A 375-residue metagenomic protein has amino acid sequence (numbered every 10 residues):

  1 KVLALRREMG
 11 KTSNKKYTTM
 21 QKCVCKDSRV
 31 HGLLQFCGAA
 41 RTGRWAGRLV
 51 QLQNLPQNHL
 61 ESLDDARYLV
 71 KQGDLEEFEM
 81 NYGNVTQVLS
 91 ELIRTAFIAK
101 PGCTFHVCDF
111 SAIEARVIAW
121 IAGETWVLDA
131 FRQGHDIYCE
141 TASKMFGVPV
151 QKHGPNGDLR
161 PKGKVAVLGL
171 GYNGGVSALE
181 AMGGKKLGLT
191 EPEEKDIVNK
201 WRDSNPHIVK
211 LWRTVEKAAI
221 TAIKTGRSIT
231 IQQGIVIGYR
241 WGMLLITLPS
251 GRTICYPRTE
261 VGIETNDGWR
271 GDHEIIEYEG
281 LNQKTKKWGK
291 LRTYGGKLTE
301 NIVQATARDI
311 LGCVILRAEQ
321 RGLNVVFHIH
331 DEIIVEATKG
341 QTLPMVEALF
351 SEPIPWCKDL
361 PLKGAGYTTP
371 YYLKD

Functional and structural regions predicted by a protein language model:
K1-D375: Conserved catalytic core of nucleotide polymerization and phosphodiester-bond processing enzymes
